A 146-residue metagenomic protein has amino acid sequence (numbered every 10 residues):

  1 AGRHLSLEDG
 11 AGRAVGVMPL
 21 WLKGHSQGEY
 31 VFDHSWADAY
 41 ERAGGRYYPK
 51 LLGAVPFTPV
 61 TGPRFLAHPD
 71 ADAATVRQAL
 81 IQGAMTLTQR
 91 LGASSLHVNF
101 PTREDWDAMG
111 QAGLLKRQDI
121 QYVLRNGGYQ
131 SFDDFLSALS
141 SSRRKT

Functional and structural regions predicted by a protein language model:
A1-T146: N-acyltransferase acceptor-side catalytic subdomain
